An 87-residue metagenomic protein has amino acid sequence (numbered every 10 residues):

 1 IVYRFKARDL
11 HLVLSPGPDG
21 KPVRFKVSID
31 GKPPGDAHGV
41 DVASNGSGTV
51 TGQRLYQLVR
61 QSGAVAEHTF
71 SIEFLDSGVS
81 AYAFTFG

Functional and structural regions predicted by a protein language model:
I1-G87: Non-globular targeting/processing and membrane-anchoring segments
